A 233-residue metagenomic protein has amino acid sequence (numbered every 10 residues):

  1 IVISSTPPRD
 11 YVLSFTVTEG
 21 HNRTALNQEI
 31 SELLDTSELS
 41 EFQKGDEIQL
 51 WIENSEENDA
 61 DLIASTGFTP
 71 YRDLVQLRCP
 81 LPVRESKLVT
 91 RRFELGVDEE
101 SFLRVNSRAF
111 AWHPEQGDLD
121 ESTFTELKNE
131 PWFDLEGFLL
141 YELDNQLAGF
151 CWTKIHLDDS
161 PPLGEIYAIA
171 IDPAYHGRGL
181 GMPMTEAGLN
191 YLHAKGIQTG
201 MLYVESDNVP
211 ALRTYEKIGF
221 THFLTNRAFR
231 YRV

Functional and structural regions predicted by a protein language model:
I1-P8, E115-I169: A conserved beta-strand-loop-helix scaffold within acyl/acetyltransferase catalytic domains
P7, V17-V89, F229-Y231: Acyl-donor-binding surface of acyltransferase catalytic domains
P8-N27, P162-P173: Conserved acetyl-CoA binding element of GNAT-fold acetyltransferases
N22-L39, A168-I171, G177-A194, L212-K217: Conserved acetyl-CoA-binding loop-helix of GNAT-fold acetyltransferases
Q43-G45, E136, I197: Short, high-confidence coil segments that cap the C-terminus of an alpha-helix and link into the following beta-strand
I48-I52, I166, G200-V204: Conserved hydrophobic beta-strand within the GNAT/NAT acetyltransferase core sheet that lines the active-site cleft
A64-E85, E186, A194-V233: Active-site/acyl-donor-binding loops of N-acyltransferases
V89-R104: A short beta-loop-alpha structural element at the N-terminal edge of CoA-dependent acyl/N-acetyltransferase catalytic
